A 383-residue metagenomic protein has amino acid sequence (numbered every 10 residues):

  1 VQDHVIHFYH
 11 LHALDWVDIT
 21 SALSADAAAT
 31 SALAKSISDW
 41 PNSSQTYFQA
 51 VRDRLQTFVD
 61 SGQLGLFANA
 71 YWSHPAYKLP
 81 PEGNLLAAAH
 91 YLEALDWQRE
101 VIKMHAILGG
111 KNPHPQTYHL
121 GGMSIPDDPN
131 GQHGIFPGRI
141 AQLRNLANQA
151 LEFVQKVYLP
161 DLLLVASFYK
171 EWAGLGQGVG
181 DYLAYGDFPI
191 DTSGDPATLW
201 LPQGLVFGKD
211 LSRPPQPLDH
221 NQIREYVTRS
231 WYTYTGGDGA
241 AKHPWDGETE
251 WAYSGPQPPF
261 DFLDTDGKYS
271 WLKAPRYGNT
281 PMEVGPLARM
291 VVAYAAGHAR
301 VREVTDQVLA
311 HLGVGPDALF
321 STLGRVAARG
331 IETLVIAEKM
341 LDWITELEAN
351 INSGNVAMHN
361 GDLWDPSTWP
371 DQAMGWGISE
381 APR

Functional and structural regions predicted by a protein language model:
V1-P382: Active-site bordering "gate/hinge" segments that shape substrate access to catalytic or cofactor-binding pockets
